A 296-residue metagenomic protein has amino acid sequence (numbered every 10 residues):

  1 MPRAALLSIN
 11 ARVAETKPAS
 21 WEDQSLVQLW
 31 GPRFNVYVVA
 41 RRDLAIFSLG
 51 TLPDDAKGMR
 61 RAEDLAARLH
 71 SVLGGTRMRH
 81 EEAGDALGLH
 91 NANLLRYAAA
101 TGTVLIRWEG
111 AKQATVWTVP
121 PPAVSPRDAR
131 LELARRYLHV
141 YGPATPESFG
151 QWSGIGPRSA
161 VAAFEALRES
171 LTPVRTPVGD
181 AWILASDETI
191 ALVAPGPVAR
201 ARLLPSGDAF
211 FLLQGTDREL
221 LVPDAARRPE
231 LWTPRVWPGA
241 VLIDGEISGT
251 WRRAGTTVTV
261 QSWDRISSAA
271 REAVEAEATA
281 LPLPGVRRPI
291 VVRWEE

Functional and structural regions predicted by a protein language model:
M1-F211, T216-D217, P223-E296: Long, low-complexity intrinsically disordered regions
